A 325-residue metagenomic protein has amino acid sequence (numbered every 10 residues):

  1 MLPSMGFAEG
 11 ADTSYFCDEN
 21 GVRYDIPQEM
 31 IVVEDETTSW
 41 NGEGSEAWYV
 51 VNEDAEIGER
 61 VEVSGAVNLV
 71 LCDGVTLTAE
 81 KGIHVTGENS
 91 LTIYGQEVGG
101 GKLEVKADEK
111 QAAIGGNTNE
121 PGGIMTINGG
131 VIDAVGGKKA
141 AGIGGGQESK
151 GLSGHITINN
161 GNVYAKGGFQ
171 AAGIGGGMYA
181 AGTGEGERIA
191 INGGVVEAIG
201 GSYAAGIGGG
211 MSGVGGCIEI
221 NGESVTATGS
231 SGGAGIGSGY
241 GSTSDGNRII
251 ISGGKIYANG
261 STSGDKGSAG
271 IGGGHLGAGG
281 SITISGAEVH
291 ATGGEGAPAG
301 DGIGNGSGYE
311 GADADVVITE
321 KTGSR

Functional and structural regions predicted by a protein language model:
L2-T13: Sec-dependent signal peptide cleavage junction
A11-G21: Short N-terminal segments immediately surrounding and downstream of signal-peptide cleavage
V22, Q28-S39, E43-V67, C72-G82: N-terminal extracellular ligand-recognition/capping segment immediately after the signal peptide
G42-S45, R60-L69, H84-K106, G115-G136 (+6 more regions): Surface-exposed loop/turn motifs in large extracellular/passenger domains
G58-E59, E80-G82, Q111, S202-A205 (+1 more regions): Generic structural signal for short, solvent-exposed loop/turn connectors between secondary structure elements
